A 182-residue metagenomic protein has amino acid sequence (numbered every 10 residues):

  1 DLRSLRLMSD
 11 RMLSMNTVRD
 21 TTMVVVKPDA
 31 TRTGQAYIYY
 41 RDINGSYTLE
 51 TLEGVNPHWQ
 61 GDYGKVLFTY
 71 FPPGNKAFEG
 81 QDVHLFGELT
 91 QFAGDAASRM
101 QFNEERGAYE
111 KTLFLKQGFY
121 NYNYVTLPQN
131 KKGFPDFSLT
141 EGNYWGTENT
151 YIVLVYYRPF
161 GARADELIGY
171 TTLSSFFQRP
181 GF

Functional and structural regions predicted by a protein language model:
D1-I38: Long, internal scaffold/assembly segments composed of regular secondary structure
S4, S9, S14, S46 (+4 more regions): Generic serine detector
V24-Q81, L167-F182: Basic K/R-rich, polyanion-interacting modules in nucleoproteins and related proteins
L52, Q60, T140-G142, Y151-S174: Compositionally biased Ser/Thr/Gly- and acidic/asparagine-rich, proline-interspersed low-complexity stretches
L67-Q117, Q129-P159: Aromatic-rich carbohydrate-binding modules that target alpha-glucans
